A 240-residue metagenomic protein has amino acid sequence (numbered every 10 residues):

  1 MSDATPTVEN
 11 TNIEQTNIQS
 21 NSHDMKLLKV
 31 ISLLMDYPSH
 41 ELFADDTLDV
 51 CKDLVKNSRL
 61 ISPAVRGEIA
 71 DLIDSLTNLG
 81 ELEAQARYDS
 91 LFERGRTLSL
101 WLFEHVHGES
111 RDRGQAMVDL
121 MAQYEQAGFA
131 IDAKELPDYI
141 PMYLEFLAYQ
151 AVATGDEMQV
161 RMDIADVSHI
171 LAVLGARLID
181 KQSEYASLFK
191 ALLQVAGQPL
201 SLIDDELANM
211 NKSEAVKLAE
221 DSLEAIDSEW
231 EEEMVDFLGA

Functional and structural regions predicted by a protein language model:
S2-A240: Charged, alpha-helix-forming regions
